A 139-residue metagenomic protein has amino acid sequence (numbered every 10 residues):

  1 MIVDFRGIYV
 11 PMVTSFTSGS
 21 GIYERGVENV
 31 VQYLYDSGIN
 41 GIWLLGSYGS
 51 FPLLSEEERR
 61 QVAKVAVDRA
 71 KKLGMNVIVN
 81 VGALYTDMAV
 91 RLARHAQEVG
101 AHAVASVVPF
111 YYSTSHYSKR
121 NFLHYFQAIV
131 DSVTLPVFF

Functional and structural regions predicted by a protein language model:
I2-V10, T14-F139: Active-site beta->alpha loop and helix N-cap motifs at the rims of alpha/beta catalytic domains
